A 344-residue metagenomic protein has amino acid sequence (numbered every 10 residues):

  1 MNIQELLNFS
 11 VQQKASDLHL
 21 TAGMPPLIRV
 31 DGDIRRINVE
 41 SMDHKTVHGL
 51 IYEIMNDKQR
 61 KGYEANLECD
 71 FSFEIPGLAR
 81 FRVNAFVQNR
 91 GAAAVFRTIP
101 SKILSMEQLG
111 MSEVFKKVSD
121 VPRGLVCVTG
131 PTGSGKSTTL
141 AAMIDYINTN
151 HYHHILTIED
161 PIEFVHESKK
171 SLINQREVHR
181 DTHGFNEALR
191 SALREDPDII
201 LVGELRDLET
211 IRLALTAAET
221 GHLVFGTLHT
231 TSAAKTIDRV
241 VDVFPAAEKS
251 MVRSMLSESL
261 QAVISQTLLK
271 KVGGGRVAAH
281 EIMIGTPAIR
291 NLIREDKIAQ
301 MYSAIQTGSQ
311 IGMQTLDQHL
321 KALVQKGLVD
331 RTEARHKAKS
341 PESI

Functional and structural regions predicted by a protein language model:
M1-I344: Short, flexible helix-loop junctions that flank or precede catalytic/ligand sites
